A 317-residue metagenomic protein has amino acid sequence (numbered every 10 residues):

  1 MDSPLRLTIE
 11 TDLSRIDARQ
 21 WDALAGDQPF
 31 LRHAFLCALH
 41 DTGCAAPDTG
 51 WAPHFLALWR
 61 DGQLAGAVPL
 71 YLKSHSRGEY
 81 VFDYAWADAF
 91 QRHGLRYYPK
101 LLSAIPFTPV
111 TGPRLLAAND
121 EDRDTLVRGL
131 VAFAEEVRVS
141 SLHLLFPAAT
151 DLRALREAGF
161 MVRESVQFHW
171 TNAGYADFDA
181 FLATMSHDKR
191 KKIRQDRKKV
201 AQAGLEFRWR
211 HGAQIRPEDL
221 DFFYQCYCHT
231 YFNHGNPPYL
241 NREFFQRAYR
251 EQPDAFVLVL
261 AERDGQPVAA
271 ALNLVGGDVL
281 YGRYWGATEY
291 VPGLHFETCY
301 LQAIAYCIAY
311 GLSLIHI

Functional and structural regions predicted by a protein language model:
M1-I315: N-acyltransferase acceptor-side catalytic subdomain
